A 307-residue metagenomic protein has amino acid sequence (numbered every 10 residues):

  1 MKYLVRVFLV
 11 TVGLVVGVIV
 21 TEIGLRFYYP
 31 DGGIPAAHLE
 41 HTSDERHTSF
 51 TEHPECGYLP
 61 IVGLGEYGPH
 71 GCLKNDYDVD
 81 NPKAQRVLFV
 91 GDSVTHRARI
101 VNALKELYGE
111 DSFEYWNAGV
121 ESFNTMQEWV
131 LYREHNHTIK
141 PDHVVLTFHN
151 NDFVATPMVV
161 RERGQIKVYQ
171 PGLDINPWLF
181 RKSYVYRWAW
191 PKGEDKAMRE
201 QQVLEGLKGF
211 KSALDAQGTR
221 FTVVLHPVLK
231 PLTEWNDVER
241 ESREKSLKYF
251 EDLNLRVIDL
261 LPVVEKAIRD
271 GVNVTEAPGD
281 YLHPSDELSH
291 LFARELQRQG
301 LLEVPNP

Functional and structural regions predicted by a protein language model:
V7-I23: Hydrophobic membrane-insertion alpha-helices, especially the h-region of bacterial N-terminal signal peptides
E22, D92, E128, V144 (+4 more regions): Generic structural signal for small/hydrophobic residues in well-ordered secondary structure, especially within
R26, R256, E276-P307: Histidine-centered active-site loop/cap adjacent to the catalytic His in serine esterases/O-acetyl transfer systems
Y28-E110, Y132, A267-I268, V274-G279: Membrane/wall-proximal cationic-aromatic binding patches
L88, V94-G172: Conserved SGNH/GDSL esterase-like catalytic core that processes O-acyl groups on lipids and polysaccharides
V94-R99, S122-M126, A197-L204, D237-R240 (+1 more regions): Soluble non-cytosolic domains of exported or imported proteins
D111-F113, K140-V144, D215-T222, L253-L255: Loop/turn elements at helix/coil->beta-strand transitions in domains of secreted/extracellular proteins
H149-L247, L255, L260-D270: Serine-dependent acyl-ester chemistry module
